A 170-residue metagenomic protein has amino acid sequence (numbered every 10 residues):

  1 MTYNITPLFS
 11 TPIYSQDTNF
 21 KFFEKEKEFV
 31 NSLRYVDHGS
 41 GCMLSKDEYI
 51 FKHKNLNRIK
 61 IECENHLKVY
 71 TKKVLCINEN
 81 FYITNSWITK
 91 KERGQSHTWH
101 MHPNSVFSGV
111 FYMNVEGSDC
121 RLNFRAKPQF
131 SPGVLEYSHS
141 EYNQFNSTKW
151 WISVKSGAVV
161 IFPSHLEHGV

Functional and structural regions predicted by a protein language model:
M1-E79, S96: Non-heme Fe(II)/2-oxoglutarate
S10-P12, Y82, S105-F107: Residues at beta-strand starts and edge strands
I13, N85, R121: A residue-level signal for beta-strand positions that form part of recognition/binding surfaces within mature
F81-K90: A short glycine-rich, His/Asp/Glu-containing loop-to-beta-strand
K91-I161: Catalytic core of non-heme Fe(II) oxygenases with the double-stranded beta-helix
